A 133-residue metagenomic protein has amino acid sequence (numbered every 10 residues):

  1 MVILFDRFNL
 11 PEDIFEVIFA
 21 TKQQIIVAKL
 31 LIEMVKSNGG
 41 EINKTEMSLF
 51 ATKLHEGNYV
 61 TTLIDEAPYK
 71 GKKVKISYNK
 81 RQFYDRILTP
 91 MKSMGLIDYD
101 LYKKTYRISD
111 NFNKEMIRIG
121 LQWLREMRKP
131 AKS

Functional and structural regions predicted by a protein language model:
M1-G40: Long, low-complexity, charged/polar intrinsically disordered regions in eukaryotic proteins
N43-K72: DNA-recognition alpha helix
V74-M94: Short amphipathic alpha-helical interaction segments
K103-S109: Minor-groove-contacting beta-hairpin "wing" of winged helix-turn-helix DNA-binding domains
N111-S133: Short, amphipathic alpha-helical interaction segments positioned at domain boundaries
